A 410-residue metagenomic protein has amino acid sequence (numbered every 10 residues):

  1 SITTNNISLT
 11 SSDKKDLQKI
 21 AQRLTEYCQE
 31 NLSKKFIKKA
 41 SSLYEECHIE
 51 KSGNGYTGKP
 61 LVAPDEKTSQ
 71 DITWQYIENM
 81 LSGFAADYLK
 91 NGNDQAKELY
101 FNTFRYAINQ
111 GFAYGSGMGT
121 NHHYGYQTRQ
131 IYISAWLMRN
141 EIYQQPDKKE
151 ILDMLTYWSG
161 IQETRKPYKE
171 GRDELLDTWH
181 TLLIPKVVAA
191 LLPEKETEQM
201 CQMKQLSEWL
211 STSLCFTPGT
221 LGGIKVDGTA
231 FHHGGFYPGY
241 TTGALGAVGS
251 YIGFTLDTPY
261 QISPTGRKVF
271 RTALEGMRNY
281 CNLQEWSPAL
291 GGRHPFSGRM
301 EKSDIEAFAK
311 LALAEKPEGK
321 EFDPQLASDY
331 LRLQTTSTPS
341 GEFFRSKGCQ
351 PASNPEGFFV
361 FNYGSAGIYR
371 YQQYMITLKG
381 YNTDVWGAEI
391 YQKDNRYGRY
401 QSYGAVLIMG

Functional and structural regions predicted by a protein language model:
S1-I49, G58, T68, Q373 (+2 more regions): Carbohydrate-recognition beta-sandwich/jelly-roll modules in extracellular/periplasmic carbohydrate-active proteins
T4-I7, A86, K310-E315: Charged, low-complexity surface segments at secondary-structure and domain boundaries
K14, R23-K302: Aromatic-lined, polymer-binding surfaces characteristic of secreted/periplasmic polysaccharide-degrading enzymes
Y251-G410: Extended polysaccharide-engagement surfaces of secreted carbohydrate-active enzymes
